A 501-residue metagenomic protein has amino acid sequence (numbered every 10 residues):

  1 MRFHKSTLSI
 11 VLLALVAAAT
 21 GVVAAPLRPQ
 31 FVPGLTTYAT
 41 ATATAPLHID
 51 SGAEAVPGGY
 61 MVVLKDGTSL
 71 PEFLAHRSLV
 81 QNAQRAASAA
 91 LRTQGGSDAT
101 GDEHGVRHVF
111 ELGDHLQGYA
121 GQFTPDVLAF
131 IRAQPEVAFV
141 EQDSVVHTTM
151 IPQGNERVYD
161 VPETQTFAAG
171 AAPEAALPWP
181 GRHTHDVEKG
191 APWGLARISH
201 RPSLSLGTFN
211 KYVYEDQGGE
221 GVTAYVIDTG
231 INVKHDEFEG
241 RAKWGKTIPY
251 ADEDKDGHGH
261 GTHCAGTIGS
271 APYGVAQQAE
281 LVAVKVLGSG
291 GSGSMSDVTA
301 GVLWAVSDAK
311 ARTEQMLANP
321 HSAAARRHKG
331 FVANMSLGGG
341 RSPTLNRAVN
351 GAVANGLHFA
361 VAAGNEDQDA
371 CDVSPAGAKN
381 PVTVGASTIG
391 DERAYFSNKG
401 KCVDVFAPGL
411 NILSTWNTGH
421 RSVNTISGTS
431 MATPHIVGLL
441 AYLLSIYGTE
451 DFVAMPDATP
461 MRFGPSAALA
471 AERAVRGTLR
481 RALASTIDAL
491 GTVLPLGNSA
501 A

Functional and structural regions predicted by a protein language model:
R2-A99, H108-E111, E136-T149, L303 (+5 more regions): Autoinhibitory N-terminal propeptides
R28, T44-E54, R92-G194: Autoinhibitory propeptides
Y60-V62, A120, T223-I227, E280-K285 (+7 more regions): Structural recognition of the beta-strand scaffold that forms the well-ordered cores of secreted hydrolase catalytic
Q81-G101, R312-R327, E450-A474, R481: Intrinsically disordered, low-complexity domain-flanking/linker segments in eukaryotic proteins, enriched
A138-E141, A175-D252, A333: Acidic-leg catalytic submotif of subtilisin-like serine proteases
I227, N232-F238, A242-G245, K255 (+4 more regions): Catalytic-core environment of secreted peptidases
A265-G269, V282-G288, L303, S307-D308 (+2 more regions): Hydrolase catalytic cores
A271, V286-N380, G390-Y395, K399 (+3 more regions): Substrate-binding/access-modulating region of protease and related hydrolase catalytic domains
